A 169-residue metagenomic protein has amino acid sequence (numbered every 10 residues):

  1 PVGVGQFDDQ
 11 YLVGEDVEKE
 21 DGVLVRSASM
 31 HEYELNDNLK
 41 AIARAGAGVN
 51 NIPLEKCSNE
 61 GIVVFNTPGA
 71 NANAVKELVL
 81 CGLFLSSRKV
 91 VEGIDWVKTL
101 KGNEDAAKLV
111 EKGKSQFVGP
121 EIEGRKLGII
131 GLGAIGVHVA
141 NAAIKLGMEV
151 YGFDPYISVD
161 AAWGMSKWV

Functional and structural regions predicted by a protein language model:
P1-N66: An N-terminal-biased, well-structured beta-alpha scaffold segment characteristic of Rossmann-like dinucleotide-binding
G5-L12, V23-R26, N103-S115, G164-V169: Short gly/ser/thr-rich secondary-structure transition/capping motifs
Q6, L78, G82, H138 (+1 more regions): Rossmann-fold NAD(P)-dependent oxidoreductase module
V23, N51-E55, A74-L78, K101 (+1 more regions): Short, charged, surface-exposed secondary-structure boundary motifs
V63, L85, E149: Residue-level detector of anion-binding/catalytic polar loops
P68-K126: Phosphate-binding beta-alpha-beta segment of Rossmann-like dinucleotide-binding domains, i.e., the NAD(P)
E111-V169: Rossmann-like dinucleotide/phosphate-binding beta-alpha-beta segment
